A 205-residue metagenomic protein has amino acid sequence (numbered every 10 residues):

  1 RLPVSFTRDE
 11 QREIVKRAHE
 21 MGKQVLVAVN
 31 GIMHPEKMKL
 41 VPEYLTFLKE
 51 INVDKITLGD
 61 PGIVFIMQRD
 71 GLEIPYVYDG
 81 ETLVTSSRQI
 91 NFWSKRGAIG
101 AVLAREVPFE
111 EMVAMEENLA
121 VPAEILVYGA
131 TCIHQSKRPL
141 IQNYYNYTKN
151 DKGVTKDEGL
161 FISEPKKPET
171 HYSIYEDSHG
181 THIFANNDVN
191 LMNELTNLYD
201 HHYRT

Functional and structural regions predicted by a protein language model:
R1-V84, R88, V102-T205: Active-site pocket-lining/capping segments in soluble small-molecule metabolic enzymes
G97-A98: As written
